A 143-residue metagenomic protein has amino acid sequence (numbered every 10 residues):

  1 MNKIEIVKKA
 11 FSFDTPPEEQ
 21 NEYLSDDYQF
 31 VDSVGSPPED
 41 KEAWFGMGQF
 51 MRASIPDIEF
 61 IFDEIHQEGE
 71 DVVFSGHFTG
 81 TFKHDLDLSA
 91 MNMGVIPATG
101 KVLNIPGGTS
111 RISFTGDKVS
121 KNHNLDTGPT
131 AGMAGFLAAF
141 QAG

Functional and structural regions predicted by a protein language model:
M1-G143: C-terminal and inter-domain tail/linker signature
